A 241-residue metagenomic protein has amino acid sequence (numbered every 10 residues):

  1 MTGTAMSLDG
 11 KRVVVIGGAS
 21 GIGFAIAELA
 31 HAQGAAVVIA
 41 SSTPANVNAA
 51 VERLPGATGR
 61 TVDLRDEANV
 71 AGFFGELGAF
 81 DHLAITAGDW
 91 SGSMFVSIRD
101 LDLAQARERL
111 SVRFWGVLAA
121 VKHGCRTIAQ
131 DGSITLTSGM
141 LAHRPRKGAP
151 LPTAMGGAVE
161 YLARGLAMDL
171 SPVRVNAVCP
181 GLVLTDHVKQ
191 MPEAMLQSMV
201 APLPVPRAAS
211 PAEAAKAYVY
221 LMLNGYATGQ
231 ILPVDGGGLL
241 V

Functional and structural regions predicted by a protein language model:
A19-S20: Conserved glycine-rich cofactor-binding loop
Q33-A49: Conserved glycine-rich Rossmann-like NAD(P)H-binding loop of the short-chain dehydrogenase/reductase
R53-A68: Rossmann-fold cofactor-recognition segment
A84, T135-T137, V175-V178, V188 (+2 more regions): Hydrophobic structural elements of the Rossmann-like NAD(P)H-binding subdomain that define the short-chain
D89, S97-A120, Q130-S171, L182: Catalytic loop of short-chain dehydrogenase/reductase
H143, C179-Q190: Short, flexible catalytic-loop segment of classical short-chain dehydrogenase/reductase
E193-E213: Catalytic Tyr-x(3-8)-Lys segment
S210-V234, L239: C-terminal substrate-recognition "lid" of short-chain dehydrogenase/reductases
